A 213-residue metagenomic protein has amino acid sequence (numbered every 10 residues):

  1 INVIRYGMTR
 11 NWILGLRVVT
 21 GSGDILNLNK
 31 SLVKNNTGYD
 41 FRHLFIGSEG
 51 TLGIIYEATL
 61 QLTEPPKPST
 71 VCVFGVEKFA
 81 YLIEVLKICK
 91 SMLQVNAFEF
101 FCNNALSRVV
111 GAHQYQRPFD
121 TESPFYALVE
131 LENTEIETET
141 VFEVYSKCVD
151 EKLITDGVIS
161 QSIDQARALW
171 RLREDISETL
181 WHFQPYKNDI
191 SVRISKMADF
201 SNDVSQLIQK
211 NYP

Functional and structural regions predicted by a protein language model:
I1-E99: FAD-binding subdomain of flavoenzyme oxidoreductases
E64, T70-P213: C-terminal substrate-recognition/cap domain of FAD-linked oxidoreductases
